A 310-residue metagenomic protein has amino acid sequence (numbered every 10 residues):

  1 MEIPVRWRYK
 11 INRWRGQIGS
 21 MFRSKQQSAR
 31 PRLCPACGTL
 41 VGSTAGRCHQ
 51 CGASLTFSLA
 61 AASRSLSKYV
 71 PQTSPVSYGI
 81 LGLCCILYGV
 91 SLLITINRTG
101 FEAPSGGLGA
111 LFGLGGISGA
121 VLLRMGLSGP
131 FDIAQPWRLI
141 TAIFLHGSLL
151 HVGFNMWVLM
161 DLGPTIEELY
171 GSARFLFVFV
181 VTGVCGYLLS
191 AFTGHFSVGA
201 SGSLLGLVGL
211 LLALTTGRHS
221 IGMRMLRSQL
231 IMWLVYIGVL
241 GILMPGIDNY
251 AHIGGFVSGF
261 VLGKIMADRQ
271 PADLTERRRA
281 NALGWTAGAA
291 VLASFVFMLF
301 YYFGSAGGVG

Functional and structural regions predicted by a protein language model:
M1-Q72, G241-G310: C-terminal transmembrane module of polytopic alpha-helical membrane proteins
Q50, E168-S172, L214-R227, A267-R279: Alpha-helical transmembrane bundle and helix-membrane interface signal in multi-pass integral membrane proteins
K68-G82: Alpha-helical transmembrane segments and their helix-start/interface "positive-inside/aromatic belt" motifs in integral
Y69-Q72, S128-A134, M223-L226: Helix-boundary and loop/linker segments of multi-pass membrane transporters
Y78-A200, M244-I247: N-terminal TM1-TM2 helical hairpin plus the immediately adjacent luminal interfacial "cap"
I86, V90, C185, L189 (+6 more regions): Alpha-helical membrane-inserting segments
V152-L159, V198-L210, I247-A267: Alpha-helical transmembrane segments that form the membrane-embedded catalytic/substrate-binding core of multi-pass
A173-V178, A200-L204, M223-I231: Cytoplasmic-side transmembrane-helix entry/capping segments in multi-pass membrane proteins
